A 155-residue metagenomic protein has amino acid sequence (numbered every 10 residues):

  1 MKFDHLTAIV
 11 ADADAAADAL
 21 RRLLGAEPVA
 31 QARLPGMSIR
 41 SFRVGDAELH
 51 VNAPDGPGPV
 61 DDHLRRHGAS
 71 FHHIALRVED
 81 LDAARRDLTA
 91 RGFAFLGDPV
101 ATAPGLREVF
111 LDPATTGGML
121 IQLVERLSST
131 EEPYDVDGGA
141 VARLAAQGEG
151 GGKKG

Functional and structural regions predicted by a protein language model:
M1, T7-E48, A84, A90-A94 (+3 more regions): Core segments of cupin and vicinal oxygen chelate
K2-A11, R40-R43, D62-D87, V109-L111: Vicinal oxygen chelate
L6-T7, D14, N52-P54, A75 (+2 more regions): Intrinsic disorder/low-complexity detector
A16, P59, D80: Short phosphate-engaging motifs
E27-R65, G105-S128: Conserved short beta-strand elements that form part of the metal-binding/catalytic scaffold of enzyme active sites
R85-G155: Vicinal oxygen chelate
